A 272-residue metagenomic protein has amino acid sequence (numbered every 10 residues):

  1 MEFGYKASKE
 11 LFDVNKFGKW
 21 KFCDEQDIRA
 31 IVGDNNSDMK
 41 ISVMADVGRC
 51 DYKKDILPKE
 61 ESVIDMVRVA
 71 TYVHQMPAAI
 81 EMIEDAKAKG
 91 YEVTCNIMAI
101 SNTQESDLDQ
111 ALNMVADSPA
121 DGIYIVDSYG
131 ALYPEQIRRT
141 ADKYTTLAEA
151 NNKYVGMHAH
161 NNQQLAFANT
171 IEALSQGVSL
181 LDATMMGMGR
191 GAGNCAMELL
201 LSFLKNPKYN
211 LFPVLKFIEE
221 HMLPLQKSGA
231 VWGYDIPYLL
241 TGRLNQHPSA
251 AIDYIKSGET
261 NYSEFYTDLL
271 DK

Functional and structural regions predicted by a protein language model:
M1-K272: Catalytic cores and adjacent flexible loops of soluble metabolic enzymes that perform enolate/carbanion chemistry on
